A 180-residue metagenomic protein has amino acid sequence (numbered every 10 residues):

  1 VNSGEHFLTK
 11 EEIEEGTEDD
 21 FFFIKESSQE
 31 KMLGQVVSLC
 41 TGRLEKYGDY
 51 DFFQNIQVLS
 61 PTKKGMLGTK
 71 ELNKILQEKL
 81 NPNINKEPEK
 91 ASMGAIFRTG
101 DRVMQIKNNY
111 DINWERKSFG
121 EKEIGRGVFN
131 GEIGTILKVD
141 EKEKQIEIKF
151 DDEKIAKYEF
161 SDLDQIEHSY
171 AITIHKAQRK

Functional and structural regions predicted by a protein language model:
V1-V103, K107-S118, E123-G125: Conserved helicase motor core of P-loop NTPases
K10-E12, G42, Q54, M66 (+1 more regions): Conserved helicase C-terminal RecA-like lobe
